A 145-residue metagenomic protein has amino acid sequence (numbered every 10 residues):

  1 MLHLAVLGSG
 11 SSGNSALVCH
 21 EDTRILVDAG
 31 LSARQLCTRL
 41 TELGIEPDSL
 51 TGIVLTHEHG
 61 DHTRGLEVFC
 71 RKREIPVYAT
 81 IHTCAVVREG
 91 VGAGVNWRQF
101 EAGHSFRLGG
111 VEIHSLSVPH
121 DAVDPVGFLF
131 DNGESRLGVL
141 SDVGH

Functional and structural regions predicted by a protein language model:
M1-L43, V126-S141: Conserved beta-strand hairpin/beta-sheet module of binuclear metal-dependent hydrolase folds, prominently
A5-L7, S12-A16, H57-L66, C84 (+2 more regions): Structured catalytic core of nucleotide-sugar glycosyltransferases
G8, G52, R98-E101: Beta-strand->loop->alpha-helix junctions that form or flank phosphate-binding loops in nucleotide-handling enzymes
G8-S9, A29-L31, E58, H82 (+2 more regions): Active-site metal-binding loops of divalent metal-dependent hydrolases
V18, D28, H57, V77 (+4 more regions): Divalent metal-coordination and catalytic microenvironments
E21, F69-R71, V91-G92: Short glycine-enriched loop/turn motifs at secondary-structure junctions
A33-A79: Active-site metal-binding motif and surrounding structural segment of the metallo-beta-lactamase
T80-E134: Metallo-beta-lactamase
